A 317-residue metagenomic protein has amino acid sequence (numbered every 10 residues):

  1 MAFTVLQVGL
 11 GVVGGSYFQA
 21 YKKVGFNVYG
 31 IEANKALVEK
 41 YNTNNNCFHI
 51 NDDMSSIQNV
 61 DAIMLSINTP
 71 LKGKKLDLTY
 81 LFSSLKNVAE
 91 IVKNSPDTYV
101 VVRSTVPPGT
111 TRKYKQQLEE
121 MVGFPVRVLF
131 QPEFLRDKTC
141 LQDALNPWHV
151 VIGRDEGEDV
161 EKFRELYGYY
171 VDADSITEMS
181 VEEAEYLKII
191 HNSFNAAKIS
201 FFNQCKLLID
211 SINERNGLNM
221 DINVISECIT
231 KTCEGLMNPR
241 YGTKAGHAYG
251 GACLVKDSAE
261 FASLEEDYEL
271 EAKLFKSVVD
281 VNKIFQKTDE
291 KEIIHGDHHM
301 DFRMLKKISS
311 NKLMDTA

Functional and structural regions predicted by a protein language model:
M1-Q58: NAD(P)+-binding Rossmann beta1-loop-alpha1 motif at the extreme N-terminus of oxidoreductases
A2-F3, T98, W148: Nucleotide donor/acceptor-binding cores
A2-T4, N59, N203, N213-A317: NAD(P)-dependent Rossmann-like dehydrogenase/reductase catalytic/cofactor-binding core
V24, Y114-Q131, L135-M237, L264-E271 (+1 more regions): Internal alpha-helical scaffold of NAD(P)-dependent oxidoreductase catalytic cores
Q58-N59, P147: Alpha-helix C-terminal capping/helix-to-coil transition sites in glycosyltransferase folds
D61-A62, Y99: Structural motif
L65-I67, S104, D155: Glycine-rich, N-terminal phosphate-binding loop of Rossmann-like dinucleotide-binding domains
L71-D137: Rossmann-like NAD(P)(H) cofactor-binding subdomain of soluble oxidoreductases
